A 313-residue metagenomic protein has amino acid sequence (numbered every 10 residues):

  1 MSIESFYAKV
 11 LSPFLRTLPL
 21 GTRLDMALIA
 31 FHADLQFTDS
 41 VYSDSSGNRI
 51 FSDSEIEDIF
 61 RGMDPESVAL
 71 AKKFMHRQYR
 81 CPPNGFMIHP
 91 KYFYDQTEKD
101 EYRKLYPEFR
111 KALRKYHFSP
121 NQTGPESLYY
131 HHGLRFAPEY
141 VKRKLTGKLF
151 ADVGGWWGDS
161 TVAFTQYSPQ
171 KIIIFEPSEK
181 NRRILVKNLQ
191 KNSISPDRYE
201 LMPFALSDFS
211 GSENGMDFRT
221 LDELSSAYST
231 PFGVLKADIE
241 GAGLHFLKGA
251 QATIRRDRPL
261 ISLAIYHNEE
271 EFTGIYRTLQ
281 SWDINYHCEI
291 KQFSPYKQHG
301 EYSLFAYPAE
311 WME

Functional and structural regions predicted by a protein language model:
S2-E313: Phosphate/nucleotide-binding beta-alpha loop and adjacent structural elements of enzyme active sites
